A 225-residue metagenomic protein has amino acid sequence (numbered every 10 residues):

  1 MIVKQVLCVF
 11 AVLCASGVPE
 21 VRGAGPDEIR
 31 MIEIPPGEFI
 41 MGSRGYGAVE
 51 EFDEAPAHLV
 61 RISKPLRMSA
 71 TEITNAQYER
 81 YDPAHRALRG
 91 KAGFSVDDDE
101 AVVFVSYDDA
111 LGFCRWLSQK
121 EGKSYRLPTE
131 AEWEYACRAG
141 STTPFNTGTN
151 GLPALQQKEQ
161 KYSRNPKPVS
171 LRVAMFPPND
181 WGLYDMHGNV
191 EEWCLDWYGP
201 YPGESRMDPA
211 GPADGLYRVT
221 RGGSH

Functional and structural regions predicted by a protein language model:
M1-Q5: Positively charged n-region of N-terminal signal peptides that target proteins for export
V6-S16: Bacterial N-terminal signal peptides
L7-C8, G25, R221-S224: Sequence-pattern detector for short linear motifs and compositional/periodic biases rather than a specific fold
C8, E28-I29, E121-S124: N-terminal targeting leaders only when they are immediately followed by extended low-complexity/repeat-rich tracts
P19-G23: Boundary at the C-terminal end of the N-terminal hydrophobic targeting segment
G25-L88, V105-D108, G188: A short glycine-rich, aromatic-capped structural motif
I40, R44-E50, L88-D99, V105-H225: Functional-site microenvironments in short loops/helix caps that host divalent-cation chemistry
